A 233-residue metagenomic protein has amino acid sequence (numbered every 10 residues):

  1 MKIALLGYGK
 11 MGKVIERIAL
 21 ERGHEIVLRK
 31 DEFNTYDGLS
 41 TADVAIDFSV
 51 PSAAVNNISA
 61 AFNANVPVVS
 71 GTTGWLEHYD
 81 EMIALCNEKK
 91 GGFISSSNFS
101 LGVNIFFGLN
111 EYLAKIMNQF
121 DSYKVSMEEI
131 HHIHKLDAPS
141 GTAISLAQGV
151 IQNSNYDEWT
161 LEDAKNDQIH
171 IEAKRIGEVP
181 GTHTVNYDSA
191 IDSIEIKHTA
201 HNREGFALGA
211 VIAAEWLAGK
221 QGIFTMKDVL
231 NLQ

Functional and structural regions predicted by a protein language model:
K2, K10-D37, D121-Q233: C-terminal substrate-binding/catalytic lobe of Rossmann-fold NAD(P)-dependent oxidoreductases
I26, V68-V69, G92-F93: Hydrophobic beta-strand scaffold residues
L39-I46, F62-P67: Short acidic/histidine-rich motifs immediately flanking catalytic phosphotransfer sites in two-component signaling
P51-G71, D80-M82: Rossmann-fold NAD(P) dinucleotide-binding segment
T72-F93, N104-L113: Rossmann-fold NAD(P)-binding glycine/threonine-rich loop
